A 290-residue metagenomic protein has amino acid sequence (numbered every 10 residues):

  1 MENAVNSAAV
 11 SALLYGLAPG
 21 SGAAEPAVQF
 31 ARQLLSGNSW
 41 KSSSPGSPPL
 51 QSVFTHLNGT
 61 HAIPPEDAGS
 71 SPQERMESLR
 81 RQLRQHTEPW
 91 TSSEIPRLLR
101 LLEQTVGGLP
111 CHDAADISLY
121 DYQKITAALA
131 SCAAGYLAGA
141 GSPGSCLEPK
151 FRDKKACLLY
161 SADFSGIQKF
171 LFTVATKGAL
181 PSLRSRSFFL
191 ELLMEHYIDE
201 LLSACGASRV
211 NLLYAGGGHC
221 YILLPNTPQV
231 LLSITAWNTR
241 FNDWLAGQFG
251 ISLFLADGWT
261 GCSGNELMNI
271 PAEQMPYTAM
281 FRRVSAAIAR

Functional and structural regions predicted by a protein language model:
M1-R290: Regulatory and interdomain segments flanking nucleotide-handling catalytic cores in signaling/defense enzymes
